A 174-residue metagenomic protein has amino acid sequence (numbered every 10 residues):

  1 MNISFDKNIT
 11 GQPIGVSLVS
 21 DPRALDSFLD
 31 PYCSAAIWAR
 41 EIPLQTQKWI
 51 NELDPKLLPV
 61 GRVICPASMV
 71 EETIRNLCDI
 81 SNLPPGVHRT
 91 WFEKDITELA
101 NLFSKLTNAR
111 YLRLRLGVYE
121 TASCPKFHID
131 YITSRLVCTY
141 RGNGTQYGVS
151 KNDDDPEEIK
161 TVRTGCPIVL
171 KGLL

Functional and structural regions predicted by a protein language model:
M1, I9-P13, R40-E52: Long, contiguous juxta-domain segments that are non-catalytic but functionally important
M1-P31: Short, extreme N-terminal leader segments that mark the start of a protein/domain
D6-K7, I14-S20, I37-I42, L57-I64: Terminal targeting/leader modules
D26-L29, C33-I37, P43, K48 (+2 more regions): Helix-rich interaction surfaces within compact, conserved domain-sized segments that mediate assembly or partner
T46-R113: A glycine-rich, hydrophobic loop/mini-helix early in the fold
I96, A100-L102, L116-V118, F127 (+1 more regions): Active-site environment of non-heme Fe oxygenases that use a 2-His-1-carboxylate facial triad
A109-G117, S134-L136: A short glycine-rich, His/Asp/Glu-containing loop-to-beta-strand
T121-L173: Catalytic core of non-heme Fe(II) oxygenases with the double-stranded beta-helix
